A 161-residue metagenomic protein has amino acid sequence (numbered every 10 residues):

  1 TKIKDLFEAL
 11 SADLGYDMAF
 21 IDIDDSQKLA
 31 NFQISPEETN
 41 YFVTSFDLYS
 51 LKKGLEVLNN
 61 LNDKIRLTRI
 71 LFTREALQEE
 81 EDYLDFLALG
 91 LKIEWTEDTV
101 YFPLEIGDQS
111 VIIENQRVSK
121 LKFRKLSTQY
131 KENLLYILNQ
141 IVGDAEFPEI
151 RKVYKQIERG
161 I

Functional and structural regions predicted by a protein language model:
T1-D17, Q27, G107-V118: P-loop/Walker-type NTP enzyme "switch/lid" segment
I3-E8, L48-N59, Q78-A88, K131: Well-ordered, non-membrane alpha-helical segments in soluble/globular domains
D13-G15, S26-D47: Inter-motif core of Ras-like GTPase G domains
A19-I23, N40-F46, T68-E75: Conserved beta-strand segments of the P-loop GTPase G domain that flank and frequently precede/overlap
A30-F32, L51-R66: Conserved C-terminal guanine-recognition region of P-loop GTPase G domains, centered on the G4
P36-E37, K64, L91-W95: Short, structured coil segments at secondary-structure junctions
A76-Q78, L84-T128: Beta-strand-loop-alpha "switch" segments that mediate conformational coupling across diverse proteins
I112-I161: NTP-binding/hydrolysis catalytic cores, primarily Walker-type P-loop NTPases
